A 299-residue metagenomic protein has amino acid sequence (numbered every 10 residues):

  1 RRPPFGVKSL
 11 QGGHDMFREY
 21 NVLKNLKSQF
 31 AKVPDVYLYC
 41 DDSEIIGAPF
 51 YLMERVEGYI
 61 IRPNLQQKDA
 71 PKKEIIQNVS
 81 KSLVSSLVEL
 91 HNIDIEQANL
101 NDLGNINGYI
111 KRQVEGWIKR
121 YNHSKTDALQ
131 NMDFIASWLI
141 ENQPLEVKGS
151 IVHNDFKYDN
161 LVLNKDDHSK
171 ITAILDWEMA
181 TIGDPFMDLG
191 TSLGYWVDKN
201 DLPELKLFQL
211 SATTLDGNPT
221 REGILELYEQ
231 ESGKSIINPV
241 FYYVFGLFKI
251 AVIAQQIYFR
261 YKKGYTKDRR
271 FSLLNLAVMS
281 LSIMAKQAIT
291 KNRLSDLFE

Functional and structural regions predicted by a protein language model:
R1-I151, K165-S169: ATP-binding pocket architecture of kinase catalytic cores
K27, H91-I95, L175, L193 (+2 more regions): Protein kinase-like catalytic domain
G104-N105, K234-G246: All-alpha amphipathic helical-bundle segments outside canonical DNA-binding/catalytic cores that form hydrophobic
I151-H153, Y158: Catalytic-loop of the protein kinase fold
L161-L163: Hydrophobic residue at the +6 position relative to the catalytic HRD Asp in the kinase catalytic loop
I174-A180: Activation of the activation-loop gatekeeper triad in protein kinase-fold domains
M187-S232, G246-K263: Active-site activation/catalytic loop segments of kinase-like enzymes and analogous catalytic loops in related
V252-E299: Regulatory N- and C-terminal appendages and interdomain linkers associated with kinase/kinase-like NTP transferase
